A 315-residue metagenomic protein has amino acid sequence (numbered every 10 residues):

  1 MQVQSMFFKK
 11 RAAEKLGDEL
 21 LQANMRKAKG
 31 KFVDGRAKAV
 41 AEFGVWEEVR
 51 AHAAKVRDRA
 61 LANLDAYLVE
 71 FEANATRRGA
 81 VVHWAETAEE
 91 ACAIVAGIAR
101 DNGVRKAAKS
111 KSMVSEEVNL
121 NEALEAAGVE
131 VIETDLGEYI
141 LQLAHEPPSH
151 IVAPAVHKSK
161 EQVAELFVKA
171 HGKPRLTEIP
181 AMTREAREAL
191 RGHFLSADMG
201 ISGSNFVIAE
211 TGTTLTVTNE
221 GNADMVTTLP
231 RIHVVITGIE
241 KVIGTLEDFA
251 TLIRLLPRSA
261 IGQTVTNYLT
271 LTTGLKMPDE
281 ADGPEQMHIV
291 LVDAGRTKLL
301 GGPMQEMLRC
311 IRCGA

Functional and structural regions predicted by a protein language model:
M1-E306: The feature marks the mature, well-folded catalytic cores of soluble enzymes
P303-A315: Cysteine-centered iron-sulfur cluster-binding motifs in ferredoxin-type domains/subunits of redox enzymes
